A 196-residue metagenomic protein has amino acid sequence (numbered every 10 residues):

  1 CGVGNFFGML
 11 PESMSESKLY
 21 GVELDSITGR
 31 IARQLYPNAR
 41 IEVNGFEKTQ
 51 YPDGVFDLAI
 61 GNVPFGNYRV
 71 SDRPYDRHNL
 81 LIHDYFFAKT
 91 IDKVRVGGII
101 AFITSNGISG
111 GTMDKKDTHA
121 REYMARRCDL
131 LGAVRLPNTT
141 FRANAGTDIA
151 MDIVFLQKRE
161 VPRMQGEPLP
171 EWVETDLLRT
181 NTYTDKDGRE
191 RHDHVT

Functional and structural regions predicted by a protein language model:
C1-G61, G66-Y68, S105-N106, V154: Conserved S-adenosyl-L-methionine
G2-G4, G8, D92, M124 (+2 more regions): Extended, compositionally biased low-complexity polar/Lys-Gly-rich tracts and adjacent boundary/linker regions are
V22-S26, N79-R142, I149-F155: Conserved Class I SAM-dependent methyltransferase catalytic core
P64-G66, N106-S109, T140, E160-P162: Conserved nucleotide-binding/hydrolysis micro-motifs of P-loop NTPases
Y68-D72, T112-M113: Conserved ATPase-coupling elements of RecA-like P-loop NTPase cores
R73-H78: Short glycine-enriched, charge-decorated loop/helix-capping segments at active-site entrances that position
A143-T196: Flexible, glycine-/basic-rich loop-and-beta segments that form/coincide with the SAM-dependent methyltransferase
